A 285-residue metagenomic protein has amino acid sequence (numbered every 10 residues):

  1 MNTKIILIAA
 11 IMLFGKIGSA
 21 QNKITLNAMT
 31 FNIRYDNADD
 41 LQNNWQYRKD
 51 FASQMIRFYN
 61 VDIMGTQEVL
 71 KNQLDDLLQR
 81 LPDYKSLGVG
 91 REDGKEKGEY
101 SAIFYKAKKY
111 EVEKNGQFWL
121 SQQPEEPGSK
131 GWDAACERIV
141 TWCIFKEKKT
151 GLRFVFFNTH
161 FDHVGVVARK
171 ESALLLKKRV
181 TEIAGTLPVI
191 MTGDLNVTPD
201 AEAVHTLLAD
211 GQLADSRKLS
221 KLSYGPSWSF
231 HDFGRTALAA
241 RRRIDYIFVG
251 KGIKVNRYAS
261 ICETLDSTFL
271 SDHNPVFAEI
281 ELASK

Functional and structural regions predicted by a protein language model:
N2, I17-R80, E92-E99, L174 (+1 more regions): N-terminal, active-site-proximal structural segment of metallo-dependent hydrolase catalytic domains
I5-F14: Sec-dependent N-terminal signal peptides
T25-N37, K114-F118, L152-F161: Active-site-proximal beta-strand elements of phosphoester/diester hydrolases
T30-D50, E96, L120-C136, D162 (+2 more regions): Acidic/histidine-rich helix-loop elements that form or flank divalent-metal/phosphate-binding sites at the catalytic
N32-I33, E68, T159-F161, D194-L195 (+1 more regions): Active-site metal-binding loops of divalent metal-dependent hydrolases
I63-R153, A259-S260: Structured beta-strand-rich core segments of catalytic domains in phosphoester-bond hydrolases
G65-Q67, G88-V89, I190-D194, D215-K218: Active-site neighborhood of phospho(di)ester-bond hydrolases with catalytic His/Asp-centered motifs
K109, V167, E171, K178-V189 (+1 more regions): Metal-dependent phosphoester-hydrolase catalytic domains
